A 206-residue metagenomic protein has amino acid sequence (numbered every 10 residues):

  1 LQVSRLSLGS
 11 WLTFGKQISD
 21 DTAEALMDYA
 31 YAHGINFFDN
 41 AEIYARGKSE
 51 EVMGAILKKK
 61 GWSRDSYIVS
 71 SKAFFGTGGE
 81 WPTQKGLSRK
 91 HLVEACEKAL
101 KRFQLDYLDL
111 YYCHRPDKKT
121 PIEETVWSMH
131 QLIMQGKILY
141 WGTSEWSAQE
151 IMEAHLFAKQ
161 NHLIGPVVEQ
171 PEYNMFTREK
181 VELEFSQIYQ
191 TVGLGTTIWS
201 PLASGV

Functional and structural regions predicted by a protein language model:
L1-G15, S70-Q84, Y107, Y112: N-terminal small/glycine-rich loop or linker at the start of catalytic domains across soluble metabolic enzymes
L1-L6, G34-N36, W62-Y67, Q104-D109 (+4 more regions): Short, well-ordered coil/turn segments that N-cap beta-strands
L1-Y67, M134, A203: N-terminal binding-site loop/beta-alpha segment at the start of enzyme catalytic domains that lines or forms
L8, A23, A30, F38 (+9 more regions): Conserved, mostly hydrophobic/aromatic
Q17-Y31, K85-Q104, E124-W127, I151-L156: Short, acidic/polar
D65-T77, E169-E172: A short, structured active-site edge motif that brings together acidic residues
G79-Y112, I164, E172-F176: Active-site gating/metal-coordination segments in enzymes
P116-V206: Beta/alpha (TIM)-barrel catalytic core signal, keyed to glycine-rich beta->alpha loops juxtaposed to Asp/Glu that bind
